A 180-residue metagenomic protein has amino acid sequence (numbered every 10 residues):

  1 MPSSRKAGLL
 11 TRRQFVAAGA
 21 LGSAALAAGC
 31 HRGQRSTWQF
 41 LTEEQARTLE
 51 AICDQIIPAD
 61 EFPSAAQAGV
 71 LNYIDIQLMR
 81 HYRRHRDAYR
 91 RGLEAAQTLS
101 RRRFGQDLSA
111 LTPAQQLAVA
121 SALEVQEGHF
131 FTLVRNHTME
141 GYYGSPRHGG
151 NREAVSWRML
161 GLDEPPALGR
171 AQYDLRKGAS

Functional and structural regions predicted by a protein language model:
P2-G22: N-terminal secretory signal peptides and thylakoid transit peptides that target proteins across membranes
K6, T37, F104-D107: Residues marking the start of alpha-helices
G33-A68: Immediate post-signal-peptide N-terminus of mature secreted/exported proteins
A46, A51, F62, G69-S180: Mature-region segments of soluble proteins
